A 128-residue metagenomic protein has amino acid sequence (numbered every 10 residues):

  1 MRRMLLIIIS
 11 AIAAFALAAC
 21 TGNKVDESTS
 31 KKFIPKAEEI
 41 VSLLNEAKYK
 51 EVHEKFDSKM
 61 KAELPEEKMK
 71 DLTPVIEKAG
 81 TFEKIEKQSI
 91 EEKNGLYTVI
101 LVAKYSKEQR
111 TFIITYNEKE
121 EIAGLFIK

Functional and structural regions predicted by a protein language model:
M1-L5: Positively charged n-region of N-terminal signal peptides that target proteins for export
A16-A19: C-terminal motif of bacterial Sec signal peptides marking the signal peptidase cleavage site
T21-N23: Bacterial signal peptide processing site
T29-N45, K55: Short, aromatic-enriched amphipathic alpha-helices that serve as compact interaction elements
E51-G95: Short solvent-exposed beta->alpha transition segments
E91-K128: Exposed beta-sheet edge and beta->alpha loop/turn motif
